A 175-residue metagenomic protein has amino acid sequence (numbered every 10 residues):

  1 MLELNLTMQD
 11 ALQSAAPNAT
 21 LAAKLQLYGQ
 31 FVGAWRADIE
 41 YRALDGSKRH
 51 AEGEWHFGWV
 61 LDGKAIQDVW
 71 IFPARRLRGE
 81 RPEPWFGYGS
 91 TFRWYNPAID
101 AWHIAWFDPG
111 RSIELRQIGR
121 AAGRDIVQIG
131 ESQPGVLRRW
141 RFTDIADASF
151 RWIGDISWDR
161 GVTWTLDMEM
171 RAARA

Functional and structural regions predicted by a protein language model:
M1-A175: Hydrophobic small-molecule pocket/channel-lining residues, especially in calycin-type beta-barrels
